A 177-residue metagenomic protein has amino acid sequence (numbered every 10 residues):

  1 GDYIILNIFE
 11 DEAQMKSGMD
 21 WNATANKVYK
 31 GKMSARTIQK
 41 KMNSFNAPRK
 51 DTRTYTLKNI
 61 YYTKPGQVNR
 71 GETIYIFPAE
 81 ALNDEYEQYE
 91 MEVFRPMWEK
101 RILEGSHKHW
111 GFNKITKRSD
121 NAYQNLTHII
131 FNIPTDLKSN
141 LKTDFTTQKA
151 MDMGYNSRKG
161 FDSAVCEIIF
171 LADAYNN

Functional and structural regions predicted by a protein language model:
G1-Y29, T37-N177: Short S/T/G/P-rich N-terminal loop/turn motif that feeds into the first structured element of a domain
